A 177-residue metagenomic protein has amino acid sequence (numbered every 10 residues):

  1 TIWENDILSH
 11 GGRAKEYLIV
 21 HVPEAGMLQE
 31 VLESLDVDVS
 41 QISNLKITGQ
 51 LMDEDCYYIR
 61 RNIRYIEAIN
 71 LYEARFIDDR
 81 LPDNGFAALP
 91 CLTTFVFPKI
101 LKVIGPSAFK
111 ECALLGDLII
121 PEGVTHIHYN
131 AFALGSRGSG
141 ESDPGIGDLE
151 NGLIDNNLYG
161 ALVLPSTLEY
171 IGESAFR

Functional and structural regions predicted by a protein language model:
E4-D6: Surface-exposed loop/turn motifs at beta-strand-loop junctions within extracellular Ig-like and Fibronectin type III
L8-A14: Edge beta-strands of extracellular beta-sandwich domains
E16-P23, I42-L51, Y65-D79, P90-V103 (+2 more regions): Structural signature of tandem-repeat unit edges
I19-Q41: Acidic Gly/Asp/Thr-rich repetitive segments characteristic of extracellular carbohydrate-active and adhesion proteins
Y57-I63, R80-P90: Extracellular beta-strand-rich solenoid/capping regions of secreted or surface-exposed proteins that bind or remodel
N84-G85, G105-A108, H128-A133, G172-A175: Consensus positions within tandem repeat domains that build extended binding/scaffold surfaces
